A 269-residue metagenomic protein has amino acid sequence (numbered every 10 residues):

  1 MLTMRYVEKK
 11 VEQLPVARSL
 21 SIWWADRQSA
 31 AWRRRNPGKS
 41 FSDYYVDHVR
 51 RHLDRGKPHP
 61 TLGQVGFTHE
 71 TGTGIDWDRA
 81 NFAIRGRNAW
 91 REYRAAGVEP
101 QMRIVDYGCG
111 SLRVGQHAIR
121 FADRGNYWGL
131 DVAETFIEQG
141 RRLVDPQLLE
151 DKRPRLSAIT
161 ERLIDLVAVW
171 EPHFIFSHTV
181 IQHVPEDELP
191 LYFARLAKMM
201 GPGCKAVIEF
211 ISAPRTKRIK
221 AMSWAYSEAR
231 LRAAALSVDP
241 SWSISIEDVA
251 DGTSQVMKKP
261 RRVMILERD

Functional and structural regions predicted by a protein language model:
L2-A96, P100, Y107, S111-V167 (+3 more regions): Class I (Rossmann-like) S-adenosyl-L-methionine-dependent methyltransferase catalytic domain, capturing the SAM-binding
W170: Active-site charged/polar residues at nucleotide-handling catalytic sites that mediate phosphoryl, nucleotidyl
H173: Conserved acidic residues
F176: A conserved beta-strand element that flanks and buttresses the S-adenosyl-L-methionine
T179-V180: Short catalytic micro-motifs in class I SAM-dependent methyltransferases
